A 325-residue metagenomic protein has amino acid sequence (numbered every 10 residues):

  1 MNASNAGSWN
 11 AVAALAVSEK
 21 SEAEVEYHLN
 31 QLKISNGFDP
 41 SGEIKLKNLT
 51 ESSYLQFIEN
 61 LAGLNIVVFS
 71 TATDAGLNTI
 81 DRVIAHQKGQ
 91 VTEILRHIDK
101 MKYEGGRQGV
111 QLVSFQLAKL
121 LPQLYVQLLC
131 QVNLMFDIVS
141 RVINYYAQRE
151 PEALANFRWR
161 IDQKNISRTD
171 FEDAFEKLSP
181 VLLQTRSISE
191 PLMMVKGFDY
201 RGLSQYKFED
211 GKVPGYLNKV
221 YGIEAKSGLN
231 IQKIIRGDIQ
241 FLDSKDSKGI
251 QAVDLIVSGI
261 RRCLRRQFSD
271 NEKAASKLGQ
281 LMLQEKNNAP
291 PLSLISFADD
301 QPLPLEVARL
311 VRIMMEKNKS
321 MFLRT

Functional and structural regions predicted by a protein language model:
N2-T325: Phosphate-ester processing/binding pockets and catalytic centers
